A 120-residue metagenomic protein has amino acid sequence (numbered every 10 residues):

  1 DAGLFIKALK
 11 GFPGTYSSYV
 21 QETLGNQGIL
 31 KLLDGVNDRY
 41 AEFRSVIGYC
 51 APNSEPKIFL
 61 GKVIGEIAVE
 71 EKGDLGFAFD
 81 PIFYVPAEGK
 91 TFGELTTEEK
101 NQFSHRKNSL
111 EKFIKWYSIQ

Functional and structural regions predicted by a protein language model:
A2-Q120: Anionic-ligand binding patches
